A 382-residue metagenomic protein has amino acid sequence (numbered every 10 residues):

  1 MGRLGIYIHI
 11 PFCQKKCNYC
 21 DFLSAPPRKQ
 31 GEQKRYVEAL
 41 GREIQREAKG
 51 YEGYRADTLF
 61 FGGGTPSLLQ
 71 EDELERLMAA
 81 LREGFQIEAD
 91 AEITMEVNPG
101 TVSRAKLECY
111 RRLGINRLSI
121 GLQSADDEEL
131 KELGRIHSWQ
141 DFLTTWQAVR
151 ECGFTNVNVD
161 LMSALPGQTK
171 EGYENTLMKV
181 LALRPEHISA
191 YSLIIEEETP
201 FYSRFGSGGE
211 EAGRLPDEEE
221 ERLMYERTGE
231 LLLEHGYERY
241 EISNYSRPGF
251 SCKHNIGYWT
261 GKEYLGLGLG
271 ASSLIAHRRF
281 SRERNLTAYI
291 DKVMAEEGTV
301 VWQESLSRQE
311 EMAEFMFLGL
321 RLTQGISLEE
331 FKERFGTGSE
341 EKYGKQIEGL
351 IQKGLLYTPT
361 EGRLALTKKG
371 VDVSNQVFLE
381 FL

Functional and structural regions predicted by a protein language model:
G2-L4, S24-K49, Y54-T337: C-terminal scaffold of the Radical SAM
I8: Conserved N-terminal Rossmann-fold NAD(P)-binding element of oxidoreductases
P11-F22: Local cysteine-cluster metal-coordination motifs and their immediate loop/turn environment, predominantly Fe-S cluster
H277-R279, K353, Q376-F378: A short, polar/proline- and glycine-enriched secondary-structure boundary/capping micro-motif
T337-I351: Short amphipathic alpha-helical interaction segments
I351-E361: A short, conserved structural fragment
G362-T367: Minor-groove-contacting beta-hairpin "wing" of winged helix-turn-helix DNA-binding domains
K369-L382: Short, amphipathic alpha-helical interaction segments positioned at domain boundaries
